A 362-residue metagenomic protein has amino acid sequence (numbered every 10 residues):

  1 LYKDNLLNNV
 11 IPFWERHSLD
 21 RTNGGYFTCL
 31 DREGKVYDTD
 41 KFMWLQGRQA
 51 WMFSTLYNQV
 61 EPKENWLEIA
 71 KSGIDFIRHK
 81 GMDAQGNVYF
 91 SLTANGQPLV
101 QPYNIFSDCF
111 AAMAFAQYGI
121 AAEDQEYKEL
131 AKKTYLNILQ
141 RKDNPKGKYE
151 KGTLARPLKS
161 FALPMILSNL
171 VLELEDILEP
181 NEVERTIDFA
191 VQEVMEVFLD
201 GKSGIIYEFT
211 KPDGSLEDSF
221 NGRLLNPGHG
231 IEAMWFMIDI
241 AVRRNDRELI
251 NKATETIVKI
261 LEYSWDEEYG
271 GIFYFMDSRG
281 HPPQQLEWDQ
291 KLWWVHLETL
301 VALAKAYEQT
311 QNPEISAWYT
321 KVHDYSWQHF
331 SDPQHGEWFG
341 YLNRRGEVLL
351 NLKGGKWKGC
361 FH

Functional and structural regions predicted by a protein language model:
L1-H362: Glycan-recognition and catalytic cores of secretory/periplasmic carbohydrate-active enzymes
